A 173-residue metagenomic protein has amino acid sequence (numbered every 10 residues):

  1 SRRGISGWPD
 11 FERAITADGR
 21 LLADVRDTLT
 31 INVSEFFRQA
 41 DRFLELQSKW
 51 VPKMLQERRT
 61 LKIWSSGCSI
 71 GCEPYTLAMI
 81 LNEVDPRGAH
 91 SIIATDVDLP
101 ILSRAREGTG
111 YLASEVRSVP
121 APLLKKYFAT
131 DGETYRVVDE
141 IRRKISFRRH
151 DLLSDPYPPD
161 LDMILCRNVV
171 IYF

Functional and structural regions predicted by a protein language model:
S1-W64: Conserved AdoMet
I5, P86-R87: Helix N-cap/coil-helix junction residues
N32-F36, I70, S154, I171-Y172: Short strand->helix junction
L44, Y75, M79, S103 (+1 more regions): Surface-exposed alpha-helical interface segments used for non-catalytic interactions
L46, C68, A105: Conserved hydrophobic/aromatic pocket- or pore-lining residues that grip, position, or stack substrates in active sites
S48, P52, M79-E83, E107: Short, well-ordered alpha-helices that flank and scaffold nucleotide-derived cofactor binding pockets
R58-T76, H90-I93: Conserved class I S-adenosyl-L-methionine
R87-L165, V169-F173: Extended basic-aromatic, gly/pro-enriched interface segments that bind polyanionic ligands
